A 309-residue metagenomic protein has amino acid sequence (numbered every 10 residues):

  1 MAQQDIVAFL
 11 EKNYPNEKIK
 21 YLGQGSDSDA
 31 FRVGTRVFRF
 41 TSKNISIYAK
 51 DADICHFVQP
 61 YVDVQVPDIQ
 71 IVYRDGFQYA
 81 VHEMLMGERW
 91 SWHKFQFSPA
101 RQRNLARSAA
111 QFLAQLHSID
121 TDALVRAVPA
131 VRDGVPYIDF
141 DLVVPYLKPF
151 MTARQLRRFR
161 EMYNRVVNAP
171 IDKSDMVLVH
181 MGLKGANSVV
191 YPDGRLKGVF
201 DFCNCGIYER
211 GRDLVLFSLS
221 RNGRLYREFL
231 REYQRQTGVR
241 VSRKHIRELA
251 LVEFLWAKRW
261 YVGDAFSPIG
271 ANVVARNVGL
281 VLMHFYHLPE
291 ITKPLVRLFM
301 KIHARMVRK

Functional and structural regions predicted by a protein language model:
A2-K12, A106-R107, Q115-G182, Y191 (+1 more regions): An alpha-helical support segment within catalytic cores of ATP-dependent transferases
N13-K20: Conserved N-terminal boundary motif of the eukaryotic protein kinase catalytic domain
K20-Y137: ATP-binding pocket architecture of kinase catalytic cores
D27, R107, L216-K309: Helix-rich C-terminal or lid/interface subdomains of diverse kinases
C55, S98-P99, R195, V215-F217 (+1 more regions): Glycine-rich, phosphate-binding/catalytic loops in enzymes
R74-F77, D193-R195, L251: Short strand-connecting beta-turns/loops that link adjacent beta-strands
M86, L183-G185, N204, L216: Short, glycine/acidic-enriched loop or turn micro-motifs at the edges of active sites
M176-L178, V190-S242: Active-site Asp-x-Gly
